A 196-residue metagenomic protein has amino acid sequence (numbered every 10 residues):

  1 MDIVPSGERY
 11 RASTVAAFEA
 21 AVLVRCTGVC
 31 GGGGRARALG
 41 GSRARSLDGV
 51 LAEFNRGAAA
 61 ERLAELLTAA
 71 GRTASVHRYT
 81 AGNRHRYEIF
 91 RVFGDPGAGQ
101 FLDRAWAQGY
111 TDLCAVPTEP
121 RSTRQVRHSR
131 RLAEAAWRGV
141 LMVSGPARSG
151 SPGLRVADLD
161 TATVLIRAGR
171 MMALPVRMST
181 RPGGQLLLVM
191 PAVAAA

Functional and structural regions predicted by a protein language model:
M1-G40: N-terminal basic/disordered segments at the start of proteins
V24-A196: DNA-contacting interfaces and partner/effector-binding or oligomerization modules in DNA-centric proteins
